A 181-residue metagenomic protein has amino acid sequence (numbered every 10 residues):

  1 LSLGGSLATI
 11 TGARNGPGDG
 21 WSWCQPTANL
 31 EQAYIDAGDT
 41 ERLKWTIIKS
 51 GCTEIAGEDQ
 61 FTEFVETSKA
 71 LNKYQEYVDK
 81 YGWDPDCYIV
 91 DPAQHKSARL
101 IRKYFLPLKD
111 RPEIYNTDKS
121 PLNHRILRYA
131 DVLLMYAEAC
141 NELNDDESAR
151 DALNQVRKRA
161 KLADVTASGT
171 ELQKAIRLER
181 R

Functional and structural regions predicted by a protein language model:
L1, G5-T11, P17-D19, W23-C24 (+2 more regions): Acidic/polar-rich alpha-helix caps and helix-coil junctions
